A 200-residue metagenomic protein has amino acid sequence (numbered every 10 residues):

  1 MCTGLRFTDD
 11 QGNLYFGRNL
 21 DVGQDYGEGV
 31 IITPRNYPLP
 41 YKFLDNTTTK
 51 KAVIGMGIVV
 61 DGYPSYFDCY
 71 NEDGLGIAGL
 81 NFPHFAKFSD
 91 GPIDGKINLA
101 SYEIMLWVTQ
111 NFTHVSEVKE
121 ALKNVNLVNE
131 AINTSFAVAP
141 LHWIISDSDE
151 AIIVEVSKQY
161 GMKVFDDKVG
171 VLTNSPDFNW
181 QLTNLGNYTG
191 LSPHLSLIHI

Functional and structural regions predicted by a protein language model:
M1-K96, N129, I198: A contiguous strand-loop segment
T8, T113-L197: Accessory structured domains or lobes within enzymes
G29-I32, L39-L44, S101-I104, K168-V171 (+1 more regions): Glycine-rich loops and low-complexity Gly/Arg-rich segments that provide flexible linkers or classic glycine-based
N36-L39, D90-N126: Compact, glycine/acidic-enriched structural inserts
